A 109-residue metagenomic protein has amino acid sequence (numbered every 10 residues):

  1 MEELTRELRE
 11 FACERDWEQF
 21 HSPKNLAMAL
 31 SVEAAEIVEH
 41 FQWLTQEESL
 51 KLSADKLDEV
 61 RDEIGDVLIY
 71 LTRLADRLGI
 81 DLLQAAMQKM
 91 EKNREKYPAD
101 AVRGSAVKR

Functional and structural regions predicted by a protein language model:
M1-I64, L68-R109: Flexible "arm" and connector segments at domain edges
